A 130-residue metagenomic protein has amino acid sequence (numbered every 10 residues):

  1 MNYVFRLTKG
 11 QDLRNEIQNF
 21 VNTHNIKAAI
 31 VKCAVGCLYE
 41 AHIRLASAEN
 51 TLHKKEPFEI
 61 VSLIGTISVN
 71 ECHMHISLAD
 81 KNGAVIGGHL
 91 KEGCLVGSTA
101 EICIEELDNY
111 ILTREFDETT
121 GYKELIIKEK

Functional and structural regions predicted by a protein language model:
M1-H73, S77-K130: N-terminal intrinsically disordered, cationic/polar leader segments that include organellar targeting peptides
